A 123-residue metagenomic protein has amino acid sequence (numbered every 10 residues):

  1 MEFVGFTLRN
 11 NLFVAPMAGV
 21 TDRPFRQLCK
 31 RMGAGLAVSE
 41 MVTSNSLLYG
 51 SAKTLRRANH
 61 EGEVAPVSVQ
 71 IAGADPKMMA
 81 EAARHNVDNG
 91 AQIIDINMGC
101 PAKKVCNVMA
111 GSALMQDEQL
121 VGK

Functional and structural regions predicted by a protein language model:
M1-E2, F6, N10-N11: Extreme N-terminal starter segment of soluble prokaryotic enzymes
E2, M17-Q92: Glycine-rich, positively charged N-terminal anion/phosphate-binding segment
L8, G62-A65, N107-V108: Short glycine-enriched loop/turn motifs at secondary-structure junctions
L12-P16: Short, hydrophobic/glycine-enriched beta-strand segments
N45-R57, A102-K123: Active-site-adjacent beta->alpha loops and helix N-cap segments on the catalytic face of soluble alpha/beta enzymes
